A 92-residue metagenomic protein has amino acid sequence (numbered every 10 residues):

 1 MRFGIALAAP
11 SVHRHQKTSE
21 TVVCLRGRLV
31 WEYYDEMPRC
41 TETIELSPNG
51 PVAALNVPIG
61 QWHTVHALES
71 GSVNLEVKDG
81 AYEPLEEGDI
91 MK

Functional and structural regions predicted by a protein language model:
M1, T21-V22, I44, H63: Hydrophobic/aromatic beta-strand elements that line small-molecule binding cavities or substrate pockets in beta-rich
M1-V12: A short glycine-rich, His/Asp/Glu-containing loop-to-beta-strand
I5, M37-P38: A short acidic/small-residue loop/turn micro-motif
A6, H15-Q16, N49, I59: Residues that act as N-cap/strand-start positions at coil-to-secondary-structure junctions
S11-H15, W31-Y33, A54-V57, H63-L68 (+1 more regions): Short beta-strand His + acidic residue motifs that chelate non-heme Fe in jelly-roll/DSBH and cupin folds
K17-M37: Glycine- and acidic-residue-biased ligand/ion/polar-headgroup-sensing regions
V22, P51-L55: Short, surface-exposed linear segments at secondary-structure transitions and domain or protein termini
P38-C40, I44-E45, N49, W62-K92: Double-stranded beta-helix
